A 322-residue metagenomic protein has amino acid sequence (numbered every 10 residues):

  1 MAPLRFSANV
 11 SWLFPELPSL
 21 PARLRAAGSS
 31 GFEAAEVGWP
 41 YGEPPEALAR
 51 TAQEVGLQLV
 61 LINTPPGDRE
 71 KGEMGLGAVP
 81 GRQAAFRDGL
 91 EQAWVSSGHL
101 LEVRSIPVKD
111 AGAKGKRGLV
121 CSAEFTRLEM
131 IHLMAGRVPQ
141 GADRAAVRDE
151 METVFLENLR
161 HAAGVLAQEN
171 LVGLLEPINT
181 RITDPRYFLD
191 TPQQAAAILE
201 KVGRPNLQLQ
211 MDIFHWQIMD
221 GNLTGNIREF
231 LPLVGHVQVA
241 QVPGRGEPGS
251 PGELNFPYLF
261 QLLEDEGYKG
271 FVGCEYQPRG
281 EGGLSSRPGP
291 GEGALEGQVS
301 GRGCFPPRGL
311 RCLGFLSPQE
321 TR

Functional and structural regions predicted by a protein language model:
A2-G31, Q53-G56, Q92, A113 (+3 more regions): Histidine-acidic metal/acid-base catalytic patches
W12-F14, W39-Y41, P65-D68, A135-P139 (+4 more regions): Active-site-proximal loop/turn and secondary-structure-junction residues that shape catalytic pockets, frequently
P21, P40-G42, D88: Aromatic- and glycine-enriched glycan-recognition loops and surfaces that form the carbohydrate-binding subsites
A26, S30, L61-G72, M134-G136: Short, conserved active-site loops that position catalytic residues or coordinate cofactors/metal ions across diverse
F32-G42: A short beta-strand-loop structural module common to alpha/beta enzyme folds
E36, V60-N63, H132, L174 (+2 more regions): Conserved beta-strand positions in the central sheet of alpha/beta enzyme cores
Y41-E54, L254: Active-site-adjacent beta->alpha loops and helix N-cap segments on the catalytic face of soluble alpha/beta enzymes
Q53-E54, Q58, M74-Q208, I218 (+3 more regions): Active-site acidic/histidine proton-transfer and metal-coordination neighborhood in alpha/beta enzyme cores
